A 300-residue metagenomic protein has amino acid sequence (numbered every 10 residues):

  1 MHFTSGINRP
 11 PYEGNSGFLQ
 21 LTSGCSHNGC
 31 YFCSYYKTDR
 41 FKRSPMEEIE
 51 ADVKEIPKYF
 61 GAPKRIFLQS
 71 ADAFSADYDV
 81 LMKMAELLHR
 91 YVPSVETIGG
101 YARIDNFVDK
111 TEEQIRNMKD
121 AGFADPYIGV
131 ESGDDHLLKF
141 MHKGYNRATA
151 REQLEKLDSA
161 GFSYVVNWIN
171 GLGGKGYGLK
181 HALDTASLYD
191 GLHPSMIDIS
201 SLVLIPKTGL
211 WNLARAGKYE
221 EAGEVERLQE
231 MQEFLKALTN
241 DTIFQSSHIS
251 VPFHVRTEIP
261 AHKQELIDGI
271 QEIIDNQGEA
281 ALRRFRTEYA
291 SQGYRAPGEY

Functional and structural regions predicted by a protein language model:
M1-E13, D190-D198, L202-Y300: Auxiliary Fe-S-binding modules of radical SAM enzymes
T4-E48: Canonical Radical SAM [4Fe-4S] cluster-binding loop centered on the CxxxCxxC motif and its immediate flanking residues
C25, C33, I49, L68 (+5 more regions): Conserved, mostly hydrophobic/aromatic
I49, L81, T111, A150 (+3 more regions): Aromatic/hydrophobic pocket-lining residues that form the small-molecule binding cavity in soluble enzyme cores
P57-S163: Conserved SAM/AdoMet-binding glycine-rich loop
D105, G129, G133-L137, L157-H181 (+2 more regions): Conserved strand-turn element in the central/C-terminal portion of the radical SAM core barrel that lines
K110-I115, G174-G191: Catalytic cores of alpha/beta
